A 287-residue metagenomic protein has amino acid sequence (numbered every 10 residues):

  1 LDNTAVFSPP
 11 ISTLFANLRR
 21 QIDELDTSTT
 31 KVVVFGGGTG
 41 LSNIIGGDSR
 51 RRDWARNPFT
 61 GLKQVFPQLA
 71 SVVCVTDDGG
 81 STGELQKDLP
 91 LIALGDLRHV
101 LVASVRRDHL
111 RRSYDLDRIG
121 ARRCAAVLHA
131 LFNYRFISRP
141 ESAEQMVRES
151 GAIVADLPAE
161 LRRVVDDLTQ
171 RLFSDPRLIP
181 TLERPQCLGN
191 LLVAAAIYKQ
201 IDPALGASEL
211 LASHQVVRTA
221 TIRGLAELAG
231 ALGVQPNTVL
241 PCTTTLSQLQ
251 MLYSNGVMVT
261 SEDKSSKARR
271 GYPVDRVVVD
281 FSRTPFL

Functional and structural regions predicted by a protein language model:
L1-V34, T39, D48-P67, S71 (+1 more regions): Non-transmembrane, aqueous-exposed alpha-helical and coiled segments at domain scale
G40-I45, G79-T82: Short N-terminal binding/cap micro-motifs at the start of the first secondary-structure element
G46-D53, G206, L210: Short, flexible/disordered intra-domain loops and linkers
G61-V65, C74-F286: Electropositive, gly/pro-rich neighborhoods at or near active sites that engage anionic ligands
